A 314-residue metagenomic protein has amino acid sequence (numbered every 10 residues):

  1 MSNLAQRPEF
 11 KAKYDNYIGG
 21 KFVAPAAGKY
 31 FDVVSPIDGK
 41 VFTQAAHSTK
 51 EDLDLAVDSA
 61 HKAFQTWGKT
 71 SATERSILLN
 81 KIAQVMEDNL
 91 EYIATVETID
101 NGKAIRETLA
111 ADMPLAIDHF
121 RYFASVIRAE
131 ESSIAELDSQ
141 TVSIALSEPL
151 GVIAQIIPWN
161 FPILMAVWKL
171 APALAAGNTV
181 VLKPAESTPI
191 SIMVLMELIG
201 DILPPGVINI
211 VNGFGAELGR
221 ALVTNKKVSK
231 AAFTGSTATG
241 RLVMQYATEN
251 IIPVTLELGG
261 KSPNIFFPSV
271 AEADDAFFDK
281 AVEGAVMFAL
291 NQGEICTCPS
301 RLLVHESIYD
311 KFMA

Functional and structural regions predicted by a protein language model:
M1-Q44, I77, K81, E130-I156 (+1 more regions): Terminal low-complexity tails and localization/encapsulation signals of metabolic enzymes
K29, A46-S48, S269: A generic structural motif
D38-E130, Q140: Glycine-rich loop-to-alpha-helix module at the N-terminal edge of alpha/beta enzyme cores
G39, R75, E97, F120 (+5 more regions): Residue-level signal for inorganic ion chemistry
S133-G206, I251: Conserved small-residue-rich beta-alpha loop and adjacent elements that most often cradle the phosphate/pyrophosphate
V142-S143, I210-A232: A structured beta-alpha segment of the ubiquitous adenosine-cofactor-binding alpha/beta core
A238-A314: ALDH superfamily catalytic-core signature
